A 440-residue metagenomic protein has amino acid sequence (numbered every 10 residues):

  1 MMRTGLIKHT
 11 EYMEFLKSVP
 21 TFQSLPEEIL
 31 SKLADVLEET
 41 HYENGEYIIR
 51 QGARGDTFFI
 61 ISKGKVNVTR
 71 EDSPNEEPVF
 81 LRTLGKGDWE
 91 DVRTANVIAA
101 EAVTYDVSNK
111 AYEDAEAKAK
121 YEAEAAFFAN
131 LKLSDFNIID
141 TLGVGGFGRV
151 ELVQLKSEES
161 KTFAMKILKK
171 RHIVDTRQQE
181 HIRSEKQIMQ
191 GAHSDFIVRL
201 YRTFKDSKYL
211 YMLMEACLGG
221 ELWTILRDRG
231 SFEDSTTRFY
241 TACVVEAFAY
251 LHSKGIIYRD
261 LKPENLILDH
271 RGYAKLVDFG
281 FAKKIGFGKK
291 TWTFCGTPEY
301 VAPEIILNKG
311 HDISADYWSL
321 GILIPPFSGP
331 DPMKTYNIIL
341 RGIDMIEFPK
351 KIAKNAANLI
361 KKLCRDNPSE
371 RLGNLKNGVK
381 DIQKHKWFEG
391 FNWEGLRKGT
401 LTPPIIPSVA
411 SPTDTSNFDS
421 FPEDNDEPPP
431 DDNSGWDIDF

Functional and structural regions predicted by a protein language model:
M13, K17-F80, G85-E90, A95-N96 (+1 more regions): Regulatory nucleotide-sensing modules
I139-V150: Protein kinase glycine-rich loop
R149-R171: Glycine-rich ATP phosphate-binding loop
T203: Activation-segment/catalytic-loop signature of the eukaryotic protein kinase fold
K208-E221: Conserved short submotifs of the Hanks-type protein kinase catalytic core that shape the nucleotide-binding pocket
Y240-T241: Activation segment signature within eukaryotic-like protein kinase domains
S369-F440: C-terminal regulatory tails of eukaryotic serine/threonine kinases
